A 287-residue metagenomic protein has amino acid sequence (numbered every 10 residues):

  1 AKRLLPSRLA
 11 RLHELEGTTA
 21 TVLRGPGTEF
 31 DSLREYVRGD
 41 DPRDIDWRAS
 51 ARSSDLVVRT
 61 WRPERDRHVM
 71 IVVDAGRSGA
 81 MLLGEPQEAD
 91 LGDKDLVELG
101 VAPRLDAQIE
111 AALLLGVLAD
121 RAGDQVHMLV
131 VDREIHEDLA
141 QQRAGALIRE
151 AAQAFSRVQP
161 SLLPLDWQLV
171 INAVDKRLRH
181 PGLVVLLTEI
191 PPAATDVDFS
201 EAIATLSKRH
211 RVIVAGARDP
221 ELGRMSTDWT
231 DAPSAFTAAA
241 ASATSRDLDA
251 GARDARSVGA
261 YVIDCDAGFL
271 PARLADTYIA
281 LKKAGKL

Functional and structural regions predicted by a protein language model:
A1-A146, P181-T188, A194, E201-T205: An amphipathic, basic-hydrophobic helix/alpha-beta surface used to engage anionic, phosphate-rich ligands or surfaces
A1-P6, H13, A20, H180 (+1 more regions): Von Willebrand factor type A / integrin I
G116-V117, N172-D175, A275: Generic structural signal for well-ordered alpha-helical scaffold segments
L129-E134, L147-A154, H180-L183, W229-S234 (+1 more regions): Short acidic (Asp/Glu) and glycine-rich catalytic loops that position anionic groups and cofactors
V131-E134, N172, P271: A glycine-rich phosphate-binding loop feature that marks nucleotide/adenosyl-phosphate handling sites
E137-D166: Short, charged loop segments at secondary-structure junctions
F155-R157, I171-L178: A glycine- and small/hydrophobic-rich beta-loop-beta segment that serves as a flexible "lid/hinge" or phosphate-binding
L162-N172, T244: A general structural motif
